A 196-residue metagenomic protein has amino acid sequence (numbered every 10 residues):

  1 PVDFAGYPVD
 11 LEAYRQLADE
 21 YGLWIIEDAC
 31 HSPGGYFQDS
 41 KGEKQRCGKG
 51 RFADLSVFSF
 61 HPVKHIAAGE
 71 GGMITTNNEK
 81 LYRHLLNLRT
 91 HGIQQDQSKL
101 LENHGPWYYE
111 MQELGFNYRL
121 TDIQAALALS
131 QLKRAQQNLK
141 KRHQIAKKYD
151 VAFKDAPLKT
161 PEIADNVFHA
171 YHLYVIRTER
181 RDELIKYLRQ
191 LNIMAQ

Functional and structural regions predicted by a protein language model:
P1-V2, Y7-Q16, E20, S32 (+3 more regions): PLP-dependent aminotransferase class I/II
V2, I26-E27: Hydrophobic residues in beta-strands of the RecA-like P-loop NTPase core, especially within AAA+ ATPase
G6-V9, I25, A67: Hydrophobic/aromatic residue at the end of a short beta strand that borders the catalytic acidic motif
G22-W24, D54-L55, M194: Proline-centered loop/turn at the N-terminus of a beta-strand
E27-A67, W107-Q112: Conserved active-site segment immediately N-terminal to the catalytic lysine that forms the internal aldimine
R51-Q95, D122: Active-site PLP attachment segment
